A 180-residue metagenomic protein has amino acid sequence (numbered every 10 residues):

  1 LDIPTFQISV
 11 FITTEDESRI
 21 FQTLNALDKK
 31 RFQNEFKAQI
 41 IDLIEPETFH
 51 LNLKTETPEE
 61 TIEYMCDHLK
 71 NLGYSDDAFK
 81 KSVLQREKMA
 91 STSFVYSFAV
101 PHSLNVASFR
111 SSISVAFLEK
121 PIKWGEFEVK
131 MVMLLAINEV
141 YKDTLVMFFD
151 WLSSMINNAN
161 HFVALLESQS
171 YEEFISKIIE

Functional and structural regions predicted by a protein language model:
L1-E180: Cytosolic covalent-transfer regions centered on His/Cys nucleophiles that carry phosphoryl or persulfide groups
